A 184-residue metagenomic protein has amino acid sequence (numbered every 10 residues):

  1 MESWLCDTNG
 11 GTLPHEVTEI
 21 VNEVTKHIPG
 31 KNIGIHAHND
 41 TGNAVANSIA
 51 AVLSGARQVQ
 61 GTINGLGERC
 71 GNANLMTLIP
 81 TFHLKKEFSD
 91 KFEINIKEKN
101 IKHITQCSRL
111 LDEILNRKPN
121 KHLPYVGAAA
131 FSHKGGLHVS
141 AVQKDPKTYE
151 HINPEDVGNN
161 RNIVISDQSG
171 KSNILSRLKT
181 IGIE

Functional and structural regions predicted by a protein language model:
S3, G55, L78, L178: Conserved, mostly hydrophobic/aromatic
S3-L5, K31-A37, V59-G61: Hydrophobic faces of well-ordered beta-strands that scaffold small-molecule active sites in alpha/beta enzyme cores
L5-D7, S54-G71: Glycine-rich phosphate-binding active-site loops on the catalytic face of alpha/beta enzymes
D7-G11, A37-N43, I63-G67: Active-site-proximal loop/turn and secondary-structure-junction residues that shape catalytic pockets, frequently
N9-T25, R69-T77: Active-site-adjacent beta->alpha loops and helix N-cap segments on the catalytic face of soluble alpha/beta enzymes
V17-I35, P80-F88: Alpha-helix-loop-beta-strand connector modules within alpha/beta enzyme cores
E19, T41-A56, A73: Catalytic cores of alpha/beta
F82, F88-E184: A mid-to-C-terminal "edge-of-domain" accessory segment
